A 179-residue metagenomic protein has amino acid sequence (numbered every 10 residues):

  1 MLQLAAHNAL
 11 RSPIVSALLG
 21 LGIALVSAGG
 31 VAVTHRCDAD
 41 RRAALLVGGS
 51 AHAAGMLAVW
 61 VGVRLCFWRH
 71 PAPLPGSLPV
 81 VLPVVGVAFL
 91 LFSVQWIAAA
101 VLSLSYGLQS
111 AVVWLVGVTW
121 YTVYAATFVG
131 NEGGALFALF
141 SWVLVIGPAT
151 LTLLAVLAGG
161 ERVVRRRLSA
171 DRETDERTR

Functional and structural regions predicted by a protein language model:
M1-R179: Acidic, polar-rich N-terminal leader regions of halophilic archaeal proteins
